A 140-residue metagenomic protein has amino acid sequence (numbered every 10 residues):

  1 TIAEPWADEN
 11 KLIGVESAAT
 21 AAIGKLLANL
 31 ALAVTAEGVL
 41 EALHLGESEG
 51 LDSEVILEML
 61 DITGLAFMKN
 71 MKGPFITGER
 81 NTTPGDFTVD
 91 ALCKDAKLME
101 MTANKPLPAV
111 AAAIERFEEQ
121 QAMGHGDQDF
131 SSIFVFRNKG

Functional and structural regions predicted by a protein language model:
T1-N29: Rossmann-fold dinucleotide-binding core
T20-R137: Helical "substrate-binding/catalytic lid" subdomain of Rossmann-like NAD(P)-dependent dehydrogenases/reductases
